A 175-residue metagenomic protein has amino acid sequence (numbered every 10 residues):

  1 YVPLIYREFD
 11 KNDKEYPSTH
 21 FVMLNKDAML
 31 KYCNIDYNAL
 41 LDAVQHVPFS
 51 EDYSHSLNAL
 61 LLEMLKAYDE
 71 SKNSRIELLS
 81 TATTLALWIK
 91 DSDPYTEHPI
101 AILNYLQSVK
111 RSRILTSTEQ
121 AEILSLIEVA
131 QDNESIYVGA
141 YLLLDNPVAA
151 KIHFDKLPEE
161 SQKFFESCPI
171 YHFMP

Functional and structural regions predicted by a protein language model:
Y1-E15: Helical anchoring/docking segments at protein termini
P3-L4, S18-V22, D36: Eukaryotic long, low-complexity intrinsically disordered regulatory regions enriched in serine/proline and acidic/polar
D13-K31, P48-E70, Y95-R111, D132-S135: Amphipathic alpha-helical repeat scaffolds of TPR domains
I35, K72, V138, L144-N146: Short helix-adjacent coil turns
I35-V47, S74-K90, L115-A130, A149-P158: Alpha-helical repeat scaffolds
A67, S71-N73, P158, C168: Intrinsically disordered, low-complexity coil/linker segments enriched for acidic/polar and small residues
D91-P99, Q131-Y137, E159-I170: Boundary/linker segments of alpha-helical solenoid repeat arrays
H98-R111, L142-D145, K163-P175: TPR/TPR-like alpha-solenoid helical repeat scaffolds
